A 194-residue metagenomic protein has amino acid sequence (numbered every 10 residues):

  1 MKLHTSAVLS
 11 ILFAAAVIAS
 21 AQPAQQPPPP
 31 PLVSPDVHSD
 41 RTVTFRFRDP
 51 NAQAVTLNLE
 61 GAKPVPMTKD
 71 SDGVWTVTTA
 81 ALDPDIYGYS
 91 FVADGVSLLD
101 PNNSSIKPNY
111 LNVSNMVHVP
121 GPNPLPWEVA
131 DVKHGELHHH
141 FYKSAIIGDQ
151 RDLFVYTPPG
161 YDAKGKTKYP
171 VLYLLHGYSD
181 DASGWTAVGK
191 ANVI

Functional and structural regions predicted by a protein language model:
M1-H4: N-terminal secretory signal peptides that target proteins for export/translocation
S6-I18: Bacterial N-terminal signal peptides
A19-A24: Boundary at the C-terminal end of the N-terminal hydrophobic targeting segment
P31-V33: Surface-exposed, proline-enriched loop/turn segments that connect beta strands in immunoglobulin-like
V37-P64, K69-I194: Non-catalytic cap/lid and distal C-terminal segments of serine-dependent acyl enzymes
